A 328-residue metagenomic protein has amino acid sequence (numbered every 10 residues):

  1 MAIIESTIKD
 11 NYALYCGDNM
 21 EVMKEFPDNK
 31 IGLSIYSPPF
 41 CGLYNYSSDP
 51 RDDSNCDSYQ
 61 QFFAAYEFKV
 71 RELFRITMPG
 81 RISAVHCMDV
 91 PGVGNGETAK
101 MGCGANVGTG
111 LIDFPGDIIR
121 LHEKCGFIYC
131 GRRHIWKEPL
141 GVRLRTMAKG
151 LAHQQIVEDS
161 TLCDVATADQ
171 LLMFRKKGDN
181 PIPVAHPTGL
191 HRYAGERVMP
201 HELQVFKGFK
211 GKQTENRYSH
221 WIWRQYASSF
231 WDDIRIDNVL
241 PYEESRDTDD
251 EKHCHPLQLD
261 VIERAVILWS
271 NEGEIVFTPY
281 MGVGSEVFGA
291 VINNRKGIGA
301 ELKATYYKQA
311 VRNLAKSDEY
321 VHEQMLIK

Functional and structural regions predicted by a protein language model:
A2-Q309, I327: Core catalytic lobe of class I
K308-K328: PRPP-dependent phosphoribosyltransferase catalytic core
